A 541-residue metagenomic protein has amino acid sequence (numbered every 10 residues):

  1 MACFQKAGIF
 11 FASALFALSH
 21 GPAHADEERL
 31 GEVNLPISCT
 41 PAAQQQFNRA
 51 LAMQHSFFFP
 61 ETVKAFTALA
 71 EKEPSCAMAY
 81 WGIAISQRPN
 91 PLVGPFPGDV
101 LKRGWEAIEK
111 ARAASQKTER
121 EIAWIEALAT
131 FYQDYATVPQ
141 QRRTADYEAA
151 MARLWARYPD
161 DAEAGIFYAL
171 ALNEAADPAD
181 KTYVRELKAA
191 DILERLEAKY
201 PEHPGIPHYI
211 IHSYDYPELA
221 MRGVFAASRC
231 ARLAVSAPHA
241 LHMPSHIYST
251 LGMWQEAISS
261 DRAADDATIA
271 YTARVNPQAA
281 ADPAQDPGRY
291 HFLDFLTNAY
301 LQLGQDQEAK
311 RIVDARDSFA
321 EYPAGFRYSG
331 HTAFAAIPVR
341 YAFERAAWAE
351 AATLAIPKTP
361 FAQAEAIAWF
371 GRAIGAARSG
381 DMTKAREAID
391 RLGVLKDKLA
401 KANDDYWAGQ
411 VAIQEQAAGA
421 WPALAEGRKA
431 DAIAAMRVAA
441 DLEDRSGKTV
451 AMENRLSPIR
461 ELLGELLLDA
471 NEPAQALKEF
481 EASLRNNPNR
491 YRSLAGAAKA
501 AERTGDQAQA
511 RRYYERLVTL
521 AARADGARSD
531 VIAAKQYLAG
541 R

Functional and structural regions predicted by a protein language model:
P41-N48, S75-N90, Q116-A136, D160-P178 (+7 more regions): Amphipathic alpha-helical repeat scaffolds of TPR domains
M53, Q87, T130, L172 (+8 more regions): Residue at a conserved register position within TPR or TPR-like alpha-solenoid repeats
F59-K64, I83-T118, A129-R142, A175-V184 (+2 more regions): Inter-helical turn/loop elements of alpha-helical hairpins
E71-K72, W155-R157, E197-K199, R229-S236 (+8 more regions): Solenoid-like repeat scaffolds
A84, R88, D99-A113, Q255-I269 (+6 more regions): TPR/TPR-like (Sel1-like) alpha-helical repeat modules
